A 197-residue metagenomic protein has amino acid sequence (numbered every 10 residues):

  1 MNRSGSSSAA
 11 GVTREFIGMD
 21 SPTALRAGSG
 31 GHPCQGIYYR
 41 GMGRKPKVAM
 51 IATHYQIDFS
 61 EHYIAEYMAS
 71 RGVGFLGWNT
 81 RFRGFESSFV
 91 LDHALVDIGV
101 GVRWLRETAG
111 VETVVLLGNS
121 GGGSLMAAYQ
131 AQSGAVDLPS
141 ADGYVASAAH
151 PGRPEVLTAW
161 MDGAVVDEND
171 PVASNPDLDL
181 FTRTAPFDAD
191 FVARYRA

Functional and structural regions predicted by a protein language model:
M1-V48: N-terminal cap/lid segment of alpha/beta-hydrolase-fold proteins
G43-F59: Active-site glycine-rich loops that stabilize anionic/oxyanionic intermediates across multiple enzyme folds
I51, L76, Y144-V145: Hydrophobic/aromatic beta-strand patches that form the interior of the parallel beta-sheet core in alpha/beta enzyme
Q56, T80-V115: Catalytic nucleophile-loop/oxyanion-hole region of alpha/beta-hydrolase and closely related hydrolase-like folds
A65-S87: Conserved alpha/beta-hydrolase
L117-A127: Gly/Ala-rich beta-loop-alpha elbow adjacent to hydrolase catalytic centers
A128-Q132: Active-site signature of alpha/beta-hydrolase-fold catalytic machinery across serine- and Asp/Cys-nucleophile hydrolases
V136-A197: Alpha/beta-hydrolase-fold enzymes
